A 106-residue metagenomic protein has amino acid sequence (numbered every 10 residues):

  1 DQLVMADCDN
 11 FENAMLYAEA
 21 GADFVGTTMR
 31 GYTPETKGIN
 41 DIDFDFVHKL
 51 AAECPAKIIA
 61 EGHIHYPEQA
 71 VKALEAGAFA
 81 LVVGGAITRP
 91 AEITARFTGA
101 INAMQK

Functional and structural regions predicted by a protein language model:
D1, G26, R30, F46-K49 (+3 more regions): Alpha-helical context
D1-D9, G38-G62, A95-K106: Alpha-helix-loop-beta-strand connector modules within alpha/beta enzyme cores
N10-A20, C54-A56, A60, I64-V83: Catalytic cores of alpha/beta
N10-F46: Glycine/Thr-rich beta-alpha phosphate-binding loop at enzyme active sites
E12, D41-D45, H65-E68, A73 (+2 more regions): Conserved active-site and cofactor/substrate-binding residues in soluble primary-metabolism enzymes
L16-Y17, T36, A70, E92-I93 (+1 more regions): Short Asp/Glu-rich motifs
V25-K37, A76-F97: Glycine-rich phosphate-binding active-site loops on the catalytic face of alpha/beta enzymes
